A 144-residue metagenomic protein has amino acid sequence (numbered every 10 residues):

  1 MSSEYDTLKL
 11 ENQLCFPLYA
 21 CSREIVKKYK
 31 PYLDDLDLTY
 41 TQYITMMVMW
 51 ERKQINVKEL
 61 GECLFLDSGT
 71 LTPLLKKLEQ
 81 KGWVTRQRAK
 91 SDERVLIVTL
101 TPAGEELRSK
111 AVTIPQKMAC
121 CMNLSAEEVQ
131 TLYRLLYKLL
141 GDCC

Functional and structural regions predicted by a protein language model:
M1-L36, K138: N-terminal leader segment of winged-helix/HTH proteins
P17, I44-M47, E106: Pre-recognition alpha-helix immediately N-terminal to the DNA-recognition helix within helix-turn-helix or winged-helix
R23, K27-D67: N-terminal helix-turn-helix DNA-binding core of bacterial DNA-binding proteins
V26, K76-R134: Charged, amphipathic alpha-helical coiled-coil/dimerization segments
L36-T41, T70, T101, S125-A126: Short helix-coil-helix linker/hinge
V57-K58, G69, K76, L96: Residues within helix-turn-helix
Q130-C144: Exposed, interaction-prone assembly regions rather than primary DNA-binding/catalytic cores
